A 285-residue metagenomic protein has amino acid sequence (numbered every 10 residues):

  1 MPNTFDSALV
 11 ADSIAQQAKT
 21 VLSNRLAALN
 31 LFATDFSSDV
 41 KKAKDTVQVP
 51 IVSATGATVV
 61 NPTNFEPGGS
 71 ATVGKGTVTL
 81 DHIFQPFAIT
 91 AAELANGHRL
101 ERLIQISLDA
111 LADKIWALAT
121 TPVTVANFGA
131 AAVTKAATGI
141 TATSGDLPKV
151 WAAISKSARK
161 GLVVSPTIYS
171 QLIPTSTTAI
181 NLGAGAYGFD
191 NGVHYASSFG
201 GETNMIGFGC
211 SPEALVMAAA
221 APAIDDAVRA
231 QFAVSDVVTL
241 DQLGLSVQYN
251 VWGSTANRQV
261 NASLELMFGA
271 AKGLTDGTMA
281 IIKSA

Functional and structural regions predicted by a protein language model:
M1-K75: N-terminal "assembly arms/tails" that initiate or stabilize quaternary assembly in self-assembling proteins
P2-D35, P86-H98, A112-A130, L182-A184 (+3 more regions): Short, Lys/Arg-rich flexible segments
V49, G74-A132, R159-L162, G253-A270: Long, contiguous amphipathic alpha-helices that act as assembly "spine/axial" helices in icosahedral shell and virion
A57-V60, A88, Q171-P174, A271-G273: Short helix/loop capping segments that flank catalytic or ligand/cofactor-binding pockets
A95-L103, H194, F199, G209-P212 (+2 more regions): Short alpha-helix boundary/capping segments
V125-Y195: Extended, solvent-exposed, turn-rich assembly/linker loops in the middle of proteins
E202-Q248: Glycine/small-residue-rich hydrophobic helix-like segments
L240-A285: H-loop/switch region of ABC-family ATPase nucleotide-binding domains
